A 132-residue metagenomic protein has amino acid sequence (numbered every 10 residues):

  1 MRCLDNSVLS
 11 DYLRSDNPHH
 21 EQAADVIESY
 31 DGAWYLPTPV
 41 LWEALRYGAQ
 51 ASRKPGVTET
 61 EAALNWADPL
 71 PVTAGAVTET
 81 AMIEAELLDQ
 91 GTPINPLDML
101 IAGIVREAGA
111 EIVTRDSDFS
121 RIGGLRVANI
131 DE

Functional and structural regions predicted by a protein language model:
M1-L36, G48-E61: Short, well-structured N-terminal submotif of metal-dependent ribonuclease cores
N6, T38, A74, P96-M99: Conserved glycosyltransferase catalytic-site signature
L9-S10, L41, F119-S120: A generic structural signal for short hydrophobic patches within well-formed alpha-helices
S15, D68-L88: Acidic catalytic patch
N95-E111: Acidic, metal-associated active-site segment
